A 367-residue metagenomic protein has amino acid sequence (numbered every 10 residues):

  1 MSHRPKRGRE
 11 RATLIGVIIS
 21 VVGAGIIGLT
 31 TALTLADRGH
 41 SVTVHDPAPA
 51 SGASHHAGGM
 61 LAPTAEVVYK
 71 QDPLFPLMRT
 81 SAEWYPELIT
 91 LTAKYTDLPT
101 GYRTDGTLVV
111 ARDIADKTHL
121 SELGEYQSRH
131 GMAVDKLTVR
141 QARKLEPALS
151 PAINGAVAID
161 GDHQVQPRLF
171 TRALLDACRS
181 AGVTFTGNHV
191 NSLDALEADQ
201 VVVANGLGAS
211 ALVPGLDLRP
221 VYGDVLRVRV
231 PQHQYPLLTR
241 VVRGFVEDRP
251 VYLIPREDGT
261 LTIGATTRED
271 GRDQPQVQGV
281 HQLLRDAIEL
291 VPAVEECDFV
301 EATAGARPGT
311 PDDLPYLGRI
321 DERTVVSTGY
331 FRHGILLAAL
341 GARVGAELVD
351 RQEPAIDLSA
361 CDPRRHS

Functional and structural regions predicted by a protein language model:
I18-T43: N-terminal Rossmann-like FAD-binding beta1-loop-alpha1 element of flavoenzymes
V22, E197-G208, A342: Short hydrophobic core segments
I27, A50, G208: Conserved Rossmann-like nucleotide-cofactor binding loop
L33-R38, P47, M60, L98-Y102 (+1 more regions): Active-site substrate-recognition segment that forms the wall of the catalytic cavity or substrate channel
D46, T138-V139, T186-H189, E301-T303: Short loop/edge segments at beta-strand edges and connector loops that shape dinucleotide/nucleotide cofactor-binding
M60-Q141: Dinucleotide-binding Rossmann-like beta1-alpha1 core, especially the glycine-rich loop that anchors the ADP
V157-L193: Helical element adjacent to the flavin cofactor pocket in flavoenzyme catalytic cores
C297-S367: C-terminal catalytic lobe of FAD-dependent flavoproteins
